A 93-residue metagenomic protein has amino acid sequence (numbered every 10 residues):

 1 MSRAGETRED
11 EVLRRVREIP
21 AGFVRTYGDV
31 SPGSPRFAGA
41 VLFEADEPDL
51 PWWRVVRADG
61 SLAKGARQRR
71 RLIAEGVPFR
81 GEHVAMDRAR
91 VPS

Functional and structural regions predicted by a protein language model:
M1-S93: Nucleic acid-binding interface residues in structured DNA/RNA-binding domains, emphasizing the DNA-engaging scaffolds
